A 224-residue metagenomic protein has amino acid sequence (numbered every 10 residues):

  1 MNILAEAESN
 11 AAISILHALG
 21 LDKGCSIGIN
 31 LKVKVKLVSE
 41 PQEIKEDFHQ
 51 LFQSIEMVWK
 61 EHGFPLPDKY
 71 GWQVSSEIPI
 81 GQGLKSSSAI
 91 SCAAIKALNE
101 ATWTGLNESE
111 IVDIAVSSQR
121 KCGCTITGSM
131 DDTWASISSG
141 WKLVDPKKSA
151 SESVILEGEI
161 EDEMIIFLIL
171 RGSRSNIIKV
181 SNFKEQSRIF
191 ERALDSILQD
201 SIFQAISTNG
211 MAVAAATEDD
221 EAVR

Functional and structural regions predicted by a protein language model:
M1-Q82: ATP-binding N-lobe of GHMP and related small-molecule kinases
L4-A5, E152-R224: C-terminal nucleotide
E6-E8, H17-A18, S26-I29, T125-G128 (+2 more regions): Solvent-exposed alpha-helices and their adjacent loops that cap or buttress functional pockets in soluble metabolic
I15, S54-V58, S91-T102, T133: Buried hydrophobic packing segments
K60, F64, E100-W103, V116-C124 (+3 more regions): Generic secondary-structure signature for well-ordered alpha-helical cores
L84-E108, I137-S139: DPxDG-like acidic metal-binding loop motif
S109-V154: Alpha/beta catalytic cores of group-transfer enzymes, especially the acyltransferase/condensing modules of polyketide
